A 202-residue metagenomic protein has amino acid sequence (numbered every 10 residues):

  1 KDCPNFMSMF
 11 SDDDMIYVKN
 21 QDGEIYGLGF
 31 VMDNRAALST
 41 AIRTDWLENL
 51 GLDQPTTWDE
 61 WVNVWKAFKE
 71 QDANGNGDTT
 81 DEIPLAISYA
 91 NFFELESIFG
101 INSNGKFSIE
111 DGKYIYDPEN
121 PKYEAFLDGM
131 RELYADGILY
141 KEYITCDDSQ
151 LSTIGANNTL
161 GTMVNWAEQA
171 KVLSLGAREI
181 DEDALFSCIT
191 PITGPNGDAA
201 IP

Functional and structural regions predicted by a protein language model:
K1-P202: Extracytoplasmic/secretory soluble proteins
